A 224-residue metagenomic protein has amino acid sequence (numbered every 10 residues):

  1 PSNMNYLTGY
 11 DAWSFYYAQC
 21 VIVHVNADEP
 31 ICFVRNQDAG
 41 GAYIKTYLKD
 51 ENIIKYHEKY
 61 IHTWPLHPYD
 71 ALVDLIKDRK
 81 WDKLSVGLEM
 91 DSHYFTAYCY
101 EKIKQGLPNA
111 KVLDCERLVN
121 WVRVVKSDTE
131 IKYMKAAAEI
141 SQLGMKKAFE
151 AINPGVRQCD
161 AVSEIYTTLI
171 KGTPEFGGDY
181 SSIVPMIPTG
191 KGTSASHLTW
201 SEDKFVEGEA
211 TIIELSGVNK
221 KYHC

Functional and structural regions predicted by a protein language model:
P1-L143: A composition/biophysics-driven feature that prefers long, compositionally simple stretches
M4-S14, E116-W121, V125, R157-C224: Short catalytic-site patches enriched in acidic/histidine residues that coordinate or position cofactors/metals
V34, K45, C99, K147 (+4 more regions): A generic "cationic amphipathic patch" detector
K45-I61, I140-G144, I165-G177, E207-E214: A short, terminal or domain-edge coil/loop segment
K77, P108, A136-K146, E150-R157 (+3 more regions): Generic secondary-structure signature for well-ordered alpha-helical cores
